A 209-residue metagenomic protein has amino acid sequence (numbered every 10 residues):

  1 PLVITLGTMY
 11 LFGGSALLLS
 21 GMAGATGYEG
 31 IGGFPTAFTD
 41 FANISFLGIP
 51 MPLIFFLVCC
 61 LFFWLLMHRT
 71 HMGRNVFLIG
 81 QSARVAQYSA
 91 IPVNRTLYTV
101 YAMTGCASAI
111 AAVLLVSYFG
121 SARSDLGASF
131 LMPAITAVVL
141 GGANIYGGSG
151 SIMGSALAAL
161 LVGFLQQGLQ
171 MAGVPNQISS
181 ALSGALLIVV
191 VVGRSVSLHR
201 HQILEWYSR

Functional and structural regions predicted by a protein language model:
P1-T70, T96-T99, F119-G127, I203-R209: Transmembrane helix-bundle core of multi-pass membrane transporters and related energy-transducing complexes
P1-V3, P50, H68-R74, R84 (+3 more regions): Residues that define the loop-to-transmembrane-helix transition and helix capping in multi-pass membrane transporters
M9-A16, F55-W64, Y101-A112, L140-G141 (+2 more regions): Hydrophobic core segments of alpha-helical transmembrane domains in multi-pass membrane transport and ion-translocation
F55-C59, Q87, P92-V116, A128 (+1 more regions): Transmembrane alpha-helices
L61-Y101: Membrane-helix/interface signature in polytopic inner-membrane proteins
Y88-R95, L169-R209: Cytosolic-side transmembrane-helix boundaries in multi-pass membrane proteins
Y101, S108, Y118-G184: Transmembrane alpha-helical segments in multi-pass inner-membrane proteins
